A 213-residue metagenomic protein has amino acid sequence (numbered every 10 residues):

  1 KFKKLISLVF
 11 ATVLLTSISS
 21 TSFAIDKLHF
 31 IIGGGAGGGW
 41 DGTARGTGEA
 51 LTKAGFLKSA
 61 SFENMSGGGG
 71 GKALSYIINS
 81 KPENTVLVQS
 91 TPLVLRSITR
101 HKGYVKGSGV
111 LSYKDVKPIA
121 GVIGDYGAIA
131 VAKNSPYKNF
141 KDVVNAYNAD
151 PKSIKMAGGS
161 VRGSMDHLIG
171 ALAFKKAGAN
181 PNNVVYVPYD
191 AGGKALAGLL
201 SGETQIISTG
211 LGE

Functional and structural regions predicted by a protein language model:
K1-V9: Bacterial N-terminal signal peptides that target proteins for export
L8-S17: Bacterial N-terminal signal peptides
F23-D115, R162, K176-E213: N-terminal (or domain-start) structured segment
F30, M156-A157: Short hydrophobic beta-strand segments
R45, K141-V144, A171: Generic alpha-helical structural signal
V94-V105, G121-P136, A171-K176: Periplasmic solute-binding protein
S108-M156: A conserved helix-loop-strand patch within extracytoplasmic ligand-binding domains of the periplasmic binding
R162-I169: Secondary-structure junction motif
